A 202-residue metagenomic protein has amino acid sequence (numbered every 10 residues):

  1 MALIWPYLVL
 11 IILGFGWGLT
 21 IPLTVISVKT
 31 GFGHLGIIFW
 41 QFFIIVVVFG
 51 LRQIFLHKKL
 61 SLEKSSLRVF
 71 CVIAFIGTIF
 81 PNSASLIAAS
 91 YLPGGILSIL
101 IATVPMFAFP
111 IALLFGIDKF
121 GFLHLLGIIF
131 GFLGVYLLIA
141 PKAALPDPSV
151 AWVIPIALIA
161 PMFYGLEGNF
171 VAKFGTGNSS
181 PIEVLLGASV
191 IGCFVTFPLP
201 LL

Functional and structural regions predicted by a protein language model:
M1-G36, P146-K173, G192-P198: Glycine-/small-residue-enriched transmembrane alpha-helix faces in small-molecule transporters and effluxers
W5, K29-F80, F107-A108, F163-E167 (+1 more regions): Transmembrane alpha-helices of multi-pass small-molecule transport proteins
L10-I11, S65-I73, F120-F132, V153-I154 (+1 more regions): Cytoplasmic-side transmembrane-helix entry/capping segments in multi-pass membrane proteins
G16-I21, G50-I101, L137: Specific transmembrane alpha-helical segments of multi-pass solute transporters/efflux pumps, especially DMT/EamA
V28-K29, A89-S90, G116, G175-T176: Helix-capping/transition residues at the boundaries of transmembrane alpha-helices and the short helical linkers
G36-V47, I76-G77, N82-H124, A160: Specific alpha-helical transmembrane segments that line the substrate/conduction pathway and gating interfaces
F49, F120-K142, T196: Hydrophobic transmembrane alpha-helices of multi-pass small-molecule transport proteins
F80-L86, Y136-P146, G192-L202: Hydrophobic alpha-helical transmembrane segments in multi-pass integral membrane proteins
